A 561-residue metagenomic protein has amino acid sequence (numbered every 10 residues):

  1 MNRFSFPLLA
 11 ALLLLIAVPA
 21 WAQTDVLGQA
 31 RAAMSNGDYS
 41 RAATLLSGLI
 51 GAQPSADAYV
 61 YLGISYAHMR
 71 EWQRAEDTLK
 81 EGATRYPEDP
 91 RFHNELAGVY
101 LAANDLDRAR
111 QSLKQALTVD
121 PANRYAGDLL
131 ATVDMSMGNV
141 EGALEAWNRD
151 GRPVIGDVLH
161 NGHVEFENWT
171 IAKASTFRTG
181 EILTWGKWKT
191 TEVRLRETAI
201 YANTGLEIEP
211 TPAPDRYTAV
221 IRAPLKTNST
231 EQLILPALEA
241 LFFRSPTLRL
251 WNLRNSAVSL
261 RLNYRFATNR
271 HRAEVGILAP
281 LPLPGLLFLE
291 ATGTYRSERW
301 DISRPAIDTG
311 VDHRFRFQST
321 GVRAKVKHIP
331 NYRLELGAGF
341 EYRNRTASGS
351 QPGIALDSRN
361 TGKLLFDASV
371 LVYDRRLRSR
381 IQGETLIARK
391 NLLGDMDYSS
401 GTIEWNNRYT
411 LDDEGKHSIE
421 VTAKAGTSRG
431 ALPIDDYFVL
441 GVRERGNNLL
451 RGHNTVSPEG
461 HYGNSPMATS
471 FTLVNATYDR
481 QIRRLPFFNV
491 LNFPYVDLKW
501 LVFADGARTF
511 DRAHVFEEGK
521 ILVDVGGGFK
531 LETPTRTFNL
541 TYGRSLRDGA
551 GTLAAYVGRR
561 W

Functional and structural regions predicted by a protein language model:
T24-S55, Y61-I64, H68: Alpha-helical segment of the N-proximal tetratricopeptide repeat
L27-G28, D57-Y61, R91-E95, Y125-L129: Alpha-solenoid helical repeat scaffolds
S35-N36, H68-M69, A102-A103, S136: Register position in tetratricopeptide repeats
Y86, R91, G98, A102-L241 (+7 more regions): Periplasmic polypeptide-binding modules associated with outer-membrane biogenesis and secretion
E197-Q382, R443-A468, T537-N539, R544-W561: Gram-negative/organellar outer-membrane beta-barrel architecture
T230, K363-W500, F510, A555: C-terminal outer-membrane beta-barrel translocator/porin domains of Gram-negative envelope proteins and their
